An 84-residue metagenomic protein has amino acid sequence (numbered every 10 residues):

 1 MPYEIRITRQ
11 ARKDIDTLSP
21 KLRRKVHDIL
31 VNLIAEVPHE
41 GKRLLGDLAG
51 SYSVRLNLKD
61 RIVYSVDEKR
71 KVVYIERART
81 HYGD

Functional and structural regions predicted by a protein language model:
P2-K13, T17, K21-R24, H39 (+1 more regions): Enriched for short, Lys/Arg-rich terminal
V31-L56: A short, surface-exposed loop/turn module that caps and links secondary-structure elements
